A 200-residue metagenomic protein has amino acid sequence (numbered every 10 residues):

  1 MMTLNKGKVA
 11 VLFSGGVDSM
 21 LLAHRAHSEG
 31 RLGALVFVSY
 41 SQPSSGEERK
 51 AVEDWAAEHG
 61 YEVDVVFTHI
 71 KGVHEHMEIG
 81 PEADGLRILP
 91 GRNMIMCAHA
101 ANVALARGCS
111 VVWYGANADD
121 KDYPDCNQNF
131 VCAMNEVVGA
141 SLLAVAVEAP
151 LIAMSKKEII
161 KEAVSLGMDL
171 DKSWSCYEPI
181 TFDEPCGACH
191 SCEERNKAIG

Functional and structural regions predicted by a protein language model:
M1-G167: ATP-dependent adenylation/nucleotidyltransferase module used to activate substrates
A98, K172-K197: Local cysteine-cluster metal-coordination motifs and their immediate loop/turn environment, predominantly Fe-S cluster
